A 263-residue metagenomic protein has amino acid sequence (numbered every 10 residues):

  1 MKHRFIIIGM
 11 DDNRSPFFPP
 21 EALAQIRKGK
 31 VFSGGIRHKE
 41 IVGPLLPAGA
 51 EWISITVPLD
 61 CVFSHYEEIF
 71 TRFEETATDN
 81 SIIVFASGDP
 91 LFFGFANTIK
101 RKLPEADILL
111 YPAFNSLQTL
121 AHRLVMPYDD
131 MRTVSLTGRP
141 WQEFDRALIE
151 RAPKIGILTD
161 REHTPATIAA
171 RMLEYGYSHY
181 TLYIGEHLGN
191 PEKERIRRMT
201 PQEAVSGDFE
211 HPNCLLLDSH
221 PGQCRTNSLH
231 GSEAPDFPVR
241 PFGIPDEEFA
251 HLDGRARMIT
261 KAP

Functional and structural regions predicted by a protein language model:
M1-L109, Q118: Class I S-adenosyl-L-methionine
K2-I7, P20-E21, S81-I82, A152-G254: A contiguous loop/helix-start segment that scaffolds small-molecule binding in enzyme catalytic cores
G9-D12, G34-R37, I55-V57, S87-D89 (+7 more regions): Fold-independent oxyanion-binding glycine-rich loops and adjacent beta-strand/coil segments at enzyme active sites
E21-L23, L46-G49, N97-R101, R123-M126 (+3 more regions): Short, glycine/charged-enriched secondary-structure capping and boundary segments
K39-I41, N115-T119, P140, T164 (+1 more regions): Short gly/pro/ser/thr-enriched loop/turn and capping motifs at secondary-structure boundaries
V62-T76, E143-I149, E203-G207: Short amphipathic alpha-helix with an adjacent loop that forms part of the alpha/beta core around
S87-A152: Class I SAM-dependent methyltransferase SAM-binding "motif I" and its flanking Rossmann-like core
L252-A262: Conserved SAM-binding loop and adjacent beta-strand
